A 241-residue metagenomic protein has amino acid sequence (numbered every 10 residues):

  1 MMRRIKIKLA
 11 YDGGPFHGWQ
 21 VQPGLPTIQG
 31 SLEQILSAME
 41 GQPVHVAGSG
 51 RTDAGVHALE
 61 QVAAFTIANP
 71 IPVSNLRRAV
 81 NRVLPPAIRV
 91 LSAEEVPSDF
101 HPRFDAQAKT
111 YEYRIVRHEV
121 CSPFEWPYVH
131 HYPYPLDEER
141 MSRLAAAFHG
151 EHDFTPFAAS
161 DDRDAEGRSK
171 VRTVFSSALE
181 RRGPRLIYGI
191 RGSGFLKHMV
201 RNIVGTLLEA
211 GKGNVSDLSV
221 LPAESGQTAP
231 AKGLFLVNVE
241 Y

Functional and structural regions predicted by a protein language model:
M1-Y241: Structured-RNA-binding interfaces characteristic of tRNA pseudouridine synthases
